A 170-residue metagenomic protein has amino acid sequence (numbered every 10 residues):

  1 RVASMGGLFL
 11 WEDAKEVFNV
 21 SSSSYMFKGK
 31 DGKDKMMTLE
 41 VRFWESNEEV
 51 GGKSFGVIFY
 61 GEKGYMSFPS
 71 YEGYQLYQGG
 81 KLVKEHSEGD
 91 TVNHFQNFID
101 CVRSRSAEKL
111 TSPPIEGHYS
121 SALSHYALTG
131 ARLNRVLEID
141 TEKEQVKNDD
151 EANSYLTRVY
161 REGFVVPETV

Functional and structural regions predicted by a protein language model:
R1-V170: Contiguous beta-strand/loop segments that form the cofactor/metal-binding neighborhood of enzyme cores
